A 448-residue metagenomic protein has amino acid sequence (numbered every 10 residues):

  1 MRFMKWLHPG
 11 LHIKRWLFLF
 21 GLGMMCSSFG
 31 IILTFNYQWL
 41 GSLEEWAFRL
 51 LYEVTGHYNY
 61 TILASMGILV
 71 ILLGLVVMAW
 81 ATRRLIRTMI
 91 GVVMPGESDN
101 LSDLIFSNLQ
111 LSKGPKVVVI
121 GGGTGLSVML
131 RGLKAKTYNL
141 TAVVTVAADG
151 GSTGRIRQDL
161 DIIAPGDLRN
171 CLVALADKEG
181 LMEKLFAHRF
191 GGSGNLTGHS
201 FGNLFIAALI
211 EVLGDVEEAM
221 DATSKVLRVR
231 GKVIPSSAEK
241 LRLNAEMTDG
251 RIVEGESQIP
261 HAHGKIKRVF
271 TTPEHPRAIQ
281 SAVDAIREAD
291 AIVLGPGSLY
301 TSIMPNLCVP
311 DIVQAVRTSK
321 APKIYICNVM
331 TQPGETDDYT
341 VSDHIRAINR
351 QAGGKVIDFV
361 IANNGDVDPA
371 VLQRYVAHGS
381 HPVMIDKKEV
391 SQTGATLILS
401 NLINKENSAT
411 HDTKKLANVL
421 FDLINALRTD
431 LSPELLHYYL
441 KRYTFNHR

Functional and structural regions predicted by a protein language model:
M1-E97, A147-H263, F421, A426 (+1 more regions): Electropositive, gly/pro-rich neighborhoods at or near active sites that engage anionic ligands
R2-K14, D338-R448: C-terminal functional extensions of proteins
D99-G114, R277-V283: A short, basic/flexible loop-to-alpha-helix module at the beginning of a structural domain
T124-L130, S152, P296, T301-C308: Short glycine/serine/threonine-rich phosphate/pyrophosphate-binding segments that cradle anionic phosphate groups
Y138, S319-K323, I357, A395: A short helix->loop->beta-strand "cap" motif at the edges of active sites that frequently abuts
A147-T153, T301, K323-Y325, M330-G334 (+1 more regions): Short gly/pro/ser/thr-enriched loop/turn and capping motifs at secondary-structure boundaries
P235, E239-S298: Active-site gating loop/helix substructures
N306-V313, Y339-H344: Charged helix-capping and loop-helix junction motifs
